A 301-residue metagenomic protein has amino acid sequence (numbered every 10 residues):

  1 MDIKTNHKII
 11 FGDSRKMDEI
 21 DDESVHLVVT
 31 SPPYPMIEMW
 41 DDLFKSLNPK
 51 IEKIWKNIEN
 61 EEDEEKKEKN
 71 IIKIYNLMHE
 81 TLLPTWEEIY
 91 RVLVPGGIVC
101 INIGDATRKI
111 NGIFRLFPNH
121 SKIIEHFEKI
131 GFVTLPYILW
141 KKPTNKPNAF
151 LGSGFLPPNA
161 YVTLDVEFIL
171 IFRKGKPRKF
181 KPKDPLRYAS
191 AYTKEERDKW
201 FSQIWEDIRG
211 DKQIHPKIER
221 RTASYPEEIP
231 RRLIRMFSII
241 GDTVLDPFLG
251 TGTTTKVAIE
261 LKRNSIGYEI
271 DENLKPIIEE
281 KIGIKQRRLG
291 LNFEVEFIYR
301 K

Functional and structural regions predicted by a protein language model:
M1-A160, L164, Y188, Y192-K301: S-adenosyl-L-methionine-dependent nucleic acid methyltransferase catalytic domains
I130, V162-K179: Core SAM-dependent methyltransferase catalytic element
K179-L186: Short, charged, solvent-exposed linker or helix-capping segments at domain edges/interfaces that act as flexible hinges
